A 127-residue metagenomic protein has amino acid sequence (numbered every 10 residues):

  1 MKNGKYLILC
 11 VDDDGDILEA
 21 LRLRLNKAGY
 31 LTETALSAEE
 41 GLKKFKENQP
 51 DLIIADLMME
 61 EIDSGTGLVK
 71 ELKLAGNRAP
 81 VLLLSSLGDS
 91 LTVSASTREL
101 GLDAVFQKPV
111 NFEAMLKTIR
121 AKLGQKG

Functional and structural regions predicted by a protein language model:
M1-L7, E113-G127: Non-catalytic signal-transmission and effector/linker regions of two-component phosphorelay proteins
K5-D16, L21-L25: Conserved acidic segment of CheY-like receiver
V11-D12, A35, I53: Conserved sequence signature across two-component system core domains
T34-K43, S64-G65: Helix N-cap/capping motif at the beta->alpha junctions
K46-N48, E71-R78, L100: Conserved phosphotransfer cores of two-component systems
D56-L57: Active-site residues of response regulator receiver
D63-G67, L74, G88-F106, A114-K117: Alpha4 helix (beta4-alpha4-beta5 surface) of REC/receiver domains from two-component response regulators
L84-S85: Hydrophobic/aromatic residues positioned on beta-strands within the core alpha/beta folds
